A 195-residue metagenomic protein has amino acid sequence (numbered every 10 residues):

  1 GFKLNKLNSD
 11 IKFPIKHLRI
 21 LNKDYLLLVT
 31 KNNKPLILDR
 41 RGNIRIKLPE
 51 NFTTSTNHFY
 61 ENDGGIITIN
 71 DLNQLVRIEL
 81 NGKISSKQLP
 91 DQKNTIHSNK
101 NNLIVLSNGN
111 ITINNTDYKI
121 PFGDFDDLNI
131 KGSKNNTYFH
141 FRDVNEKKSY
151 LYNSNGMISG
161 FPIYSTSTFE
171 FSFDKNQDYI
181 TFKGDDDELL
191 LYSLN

Functional and structural regions predicted by a protein language model:
G1-L7, G42-P49, G82-L89, N115-G123 (+1 more regions): A short beta-strand motif characteristic of beta-propeller blades
K6-I20, L26-K31, P35-L38, N51-F52 (+2 more regions): Extended non-catalytic domains of envelope/secretory-pathway proteins
N8-R19, N51-G64, L89-N102, F122-N136 (+1 more regions): Repeated scaffold domains used in trafficking and secretory/extracellular systems, primarily beta-propellers
L18, I37-L38, R77-I78, I113-N115 (+2 more regions): Hydrophobic/aromatic beta-strand positions that recur at structurally equivalent sites within the blades
L26-V29, I67-I69, I104-L106, H140-D143 (+1 more regions): Conserved beta-strand element within WD40/beta-propeller blades
K31-L36, D71-V76, S107-T112, V144-Y150 (+1 more regions): Loop/turn residues immediately N-terminal
V76, L80, S154-M157, Y164-N195: Blade-level signature of beta-propeller repeat domains, shared across WD40, Kelch, NHL, RCC1 and BNR/Asp-box propellers
N110-Y164: Intrinsically disordered, low-complexity segments enriched in Gly and acidic/Ser/Thr residues that form flexible
